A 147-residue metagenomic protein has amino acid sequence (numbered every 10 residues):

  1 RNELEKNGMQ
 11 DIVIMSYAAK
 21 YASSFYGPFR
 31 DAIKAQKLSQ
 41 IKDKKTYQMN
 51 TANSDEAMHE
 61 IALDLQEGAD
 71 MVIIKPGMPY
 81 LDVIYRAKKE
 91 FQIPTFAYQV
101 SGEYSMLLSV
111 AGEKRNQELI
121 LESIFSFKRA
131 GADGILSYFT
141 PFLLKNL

Functional and structural regions predicted by a protein language model:
R1-L147: Alpha/beta enzyme core
